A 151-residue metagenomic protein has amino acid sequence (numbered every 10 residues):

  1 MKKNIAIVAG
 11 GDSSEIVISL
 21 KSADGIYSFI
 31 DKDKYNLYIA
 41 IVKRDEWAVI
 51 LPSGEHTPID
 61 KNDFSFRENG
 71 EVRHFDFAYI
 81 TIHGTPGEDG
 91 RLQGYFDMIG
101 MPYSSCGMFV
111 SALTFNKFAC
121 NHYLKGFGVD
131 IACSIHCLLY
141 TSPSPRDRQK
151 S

Functional and structural regions predicted by a protein language model:
M1-F109, L113-Y123, C137-L139: ATP-binding N-terminal substructure of ATP-dependent carboxylate-amine bond-forming enzymes
G100, G128, S144: Active-site-proximal glycine-rich helix-loop-beta segment
Y123-D130: Basic phosphate/pyrophosphate-binding loop/patch that engages nucleotide-derived ligands
Y140-D147: Conserved small/polar residues in nucleotide/adenosyl-binding loops
Q149-S151: N-terminal low-complexity segments that are often proline-rich with Ser/Thr-Pro
